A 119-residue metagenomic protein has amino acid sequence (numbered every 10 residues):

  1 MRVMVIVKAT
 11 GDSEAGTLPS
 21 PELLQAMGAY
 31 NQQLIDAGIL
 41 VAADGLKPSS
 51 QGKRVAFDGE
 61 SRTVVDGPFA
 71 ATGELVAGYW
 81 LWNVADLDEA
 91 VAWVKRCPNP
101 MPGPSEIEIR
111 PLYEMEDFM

Functional and structural regions predicted by a protein language model:
M1-M119: Conserved, structured core segments of small domains
